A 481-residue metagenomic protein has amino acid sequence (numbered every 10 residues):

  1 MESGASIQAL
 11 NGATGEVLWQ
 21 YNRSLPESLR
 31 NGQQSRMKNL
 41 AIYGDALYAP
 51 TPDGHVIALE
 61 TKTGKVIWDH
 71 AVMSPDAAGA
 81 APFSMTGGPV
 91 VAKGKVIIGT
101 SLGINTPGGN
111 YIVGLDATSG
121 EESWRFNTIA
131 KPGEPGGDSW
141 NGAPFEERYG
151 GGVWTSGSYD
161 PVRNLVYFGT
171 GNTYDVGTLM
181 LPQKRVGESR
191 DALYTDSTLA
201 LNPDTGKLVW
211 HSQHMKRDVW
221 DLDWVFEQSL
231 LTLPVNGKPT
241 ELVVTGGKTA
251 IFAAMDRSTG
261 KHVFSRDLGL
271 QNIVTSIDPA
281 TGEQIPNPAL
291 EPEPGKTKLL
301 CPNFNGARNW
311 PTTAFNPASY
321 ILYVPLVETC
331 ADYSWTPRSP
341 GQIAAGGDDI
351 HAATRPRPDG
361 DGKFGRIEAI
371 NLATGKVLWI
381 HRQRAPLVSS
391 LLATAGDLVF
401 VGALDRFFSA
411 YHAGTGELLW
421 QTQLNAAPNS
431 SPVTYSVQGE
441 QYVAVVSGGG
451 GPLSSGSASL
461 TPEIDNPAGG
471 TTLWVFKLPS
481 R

Functional and structural regions predicted by a protein language model:
M1-S6, N31-V56, A81-N105, G109 (+8 more regions): Repeat-blade elements of multi-bladed beta-propeller folds
E2-S24, D204-G206: Beta-propeller domains
T14-W19, T63-W68, S119-S123, T205-V209 (+4 more regions): Beta-strand initiation motifs
Q20-A41, V66-G88, N127-S156, T173-D175 (+9 more regions): Extracytoplasmic beta-rich repeat domains
L59-G64, G109-E122, V186-G206, M255-G260 (+2 more regions): Beta-propeller blade signature
P107-Y111, G177-T178, T195, I251-A253 (+4 more regions): Structural motif
S229-D278, P292-N303, R308, A413 (+1 more regions): Phosphate/diphosphate-binding loops
P432-R481: Blade-level signature of beta-propeller repeat domains, shared across WD40, Kelch, NHL, RCC1 and BNR/Asp-box propellers
